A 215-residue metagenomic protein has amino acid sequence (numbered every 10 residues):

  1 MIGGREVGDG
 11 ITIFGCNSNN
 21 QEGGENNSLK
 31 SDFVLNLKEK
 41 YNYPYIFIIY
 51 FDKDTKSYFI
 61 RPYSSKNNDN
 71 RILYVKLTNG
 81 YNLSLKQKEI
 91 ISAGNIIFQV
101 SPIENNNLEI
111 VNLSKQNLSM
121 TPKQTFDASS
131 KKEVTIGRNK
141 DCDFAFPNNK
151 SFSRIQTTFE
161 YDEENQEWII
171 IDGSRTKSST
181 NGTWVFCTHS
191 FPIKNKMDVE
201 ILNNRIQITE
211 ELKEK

Functional and structural regions predicted by a protein language model:
I2, S18-N26, N105-N107, Q116-T121 (+2 more regions): Polar low-complexity intrinsically disordered regions
I2-Q87, S130-R205: Forkhead-associated
N27, L35, Y81-L83, N106-V111 (+2 more regions): Intrinsic-disorder/low-complexity peptide segments enriched for small residues
Q87-I136: Surface-exposed beta-loop interaction hotspot
F98-I103, I206-K213: Edge beta-strands of extracellular beta-sandwich domains
